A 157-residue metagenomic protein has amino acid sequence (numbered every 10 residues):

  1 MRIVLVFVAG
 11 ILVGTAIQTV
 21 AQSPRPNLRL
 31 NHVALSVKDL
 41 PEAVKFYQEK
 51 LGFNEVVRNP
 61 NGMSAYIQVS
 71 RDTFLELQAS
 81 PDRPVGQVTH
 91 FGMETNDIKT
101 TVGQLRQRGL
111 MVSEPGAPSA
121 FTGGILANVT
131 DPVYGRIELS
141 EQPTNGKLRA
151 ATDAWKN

Functional and structural regions predicted by a protein language model:
R2-L5, L12, I17-R25, R106-N157: Vicinal oxygen chelate
R25-N27, A34-F74, Q107, G123-I125: Core segments of cupin and vicinal oxygen chelate
L30, Q87-F91: Eukaryotic phosphotyrosine signaling hubs
S36, G92-E94: Short hydrophobic/aromatic beta-strand micro-patches that form the beta-sheet surface supporting nucleotide- or nucleic
K45, I98-Q104: Short amphipathic alpha-helices within nucleic acid-binding modules
N54-V88, V129-D131, R136-P143: Conserved short beta-strand elements that form part of the metal-binding/catalytic scaffold of enzyme active sites
V88, T95-K99: A low-complexity, Ser/Thr/Gly/Pro-enriched, surface-exposed linker/loop concept that marks segments flanking
